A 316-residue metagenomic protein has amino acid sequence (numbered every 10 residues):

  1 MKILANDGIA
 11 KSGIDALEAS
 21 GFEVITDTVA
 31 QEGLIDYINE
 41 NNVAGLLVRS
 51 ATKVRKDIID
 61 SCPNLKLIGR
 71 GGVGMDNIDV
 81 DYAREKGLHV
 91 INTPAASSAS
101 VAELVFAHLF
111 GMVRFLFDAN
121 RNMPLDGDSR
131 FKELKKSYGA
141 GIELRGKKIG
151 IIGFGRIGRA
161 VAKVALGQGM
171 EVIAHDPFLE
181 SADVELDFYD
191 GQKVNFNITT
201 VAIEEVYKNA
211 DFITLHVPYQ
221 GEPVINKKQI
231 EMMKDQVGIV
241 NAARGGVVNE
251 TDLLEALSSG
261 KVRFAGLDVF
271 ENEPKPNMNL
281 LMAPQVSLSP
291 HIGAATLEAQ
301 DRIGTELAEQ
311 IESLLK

Functional and structural regions predicted by a protein language model:
M1-I91, V206-K208, N226-M232: An N-terminal-biased, well-structured beta-alpha scaffold segment characteristic of Rossmann-like dinucleotide-binding
N39, V54-K56, P177-M278: Rossmann-like adenosine-cofactor binding region
L65, R145-K148, K227, Q236: Phosphate-coordination loops involved in phosphoryl transfer and adenosine-cofactor binding
R84-A96, D235-G238, E255-E271, L281-G293: Rossmann-fold dehydrogenase core element
K86, P94-K148: Phosphate-binding beta-alpha-beta segment of Rossmann-like dinucleotide-binding domains, i.e., the NAD(P)
G150-G153: Conserved N-terminal Rossmann-fold NAD(P)-binding element of oxidoreductases
I157: Hydrophobic/small residue at the entry helix of a nucleotide-binding pocket
V269, P274-N277, M282-L315: Adenosine-phosphate binding glycine-rich loop
